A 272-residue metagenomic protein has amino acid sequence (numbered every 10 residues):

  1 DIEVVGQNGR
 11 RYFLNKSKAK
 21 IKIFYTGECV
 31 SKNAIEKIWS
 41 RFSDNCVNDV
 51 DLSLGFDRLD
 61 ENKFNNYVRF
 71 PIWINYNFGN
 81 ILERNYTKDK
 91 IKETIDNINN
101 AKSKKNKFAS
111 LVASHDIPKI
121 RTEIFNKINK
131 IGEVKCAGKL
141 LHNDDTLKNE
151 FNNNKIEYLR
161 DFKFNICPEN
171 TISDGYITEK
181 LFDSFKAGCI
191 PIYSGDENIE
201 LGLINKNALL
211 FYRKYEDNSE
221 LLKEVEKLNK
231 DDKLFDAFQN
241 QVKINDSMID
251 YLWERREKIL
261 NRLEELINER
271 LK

Functional and structural regions predicted by a protein language model:
D1-T26, V30, A34-C136, L140-K272: Pol beta-like nucleotidyltransferase catalytic core
